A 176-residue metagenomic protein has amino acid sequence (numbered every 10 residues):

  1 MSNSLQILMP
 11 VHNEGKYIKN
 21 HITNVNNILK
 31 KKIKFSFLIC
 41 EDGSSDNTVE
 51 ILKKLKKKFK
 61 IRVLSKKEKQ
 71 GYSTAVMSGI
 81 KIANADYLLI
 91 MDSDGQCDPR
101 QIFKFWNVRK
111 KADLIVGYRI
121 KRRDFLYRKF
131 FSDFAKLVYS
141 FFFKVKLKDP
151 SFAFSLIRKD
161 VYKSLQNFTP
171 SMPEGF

Functional and structural regions predicted by a protein language model:
S4-Q6, S36: Cell-envelope/extracellular polymer assembly enzymes that use nucleotide-activated donors
E14-I28: Short, well-formed alpha-helical segments that are part of the catalytic scaffolds of diverse glycosyltransferases
E14-Y17, S44, Y72: Donor nucleotide-sugar binding loop of glycosyltransferases
F35-I39, V49-I82: Conserved donor nucleotide-binding strand/loop of the catalytic core
E41-E50, G95: A conserved acidic beta->alpha catalytic loop
G71-V76, I80, Q96, R100 (+1 more regions): Conserved catalytic loops of nucleotide-sugar-dependent glycosyltransferases that act on lipid-linked
L88: Short aromatic/hydrophobic "clamp" motif used to bind/position activated sugar donors
F103-L126: Conserved donor NDP-sugar-binding/catalytic core segment of glycosyltransferases
